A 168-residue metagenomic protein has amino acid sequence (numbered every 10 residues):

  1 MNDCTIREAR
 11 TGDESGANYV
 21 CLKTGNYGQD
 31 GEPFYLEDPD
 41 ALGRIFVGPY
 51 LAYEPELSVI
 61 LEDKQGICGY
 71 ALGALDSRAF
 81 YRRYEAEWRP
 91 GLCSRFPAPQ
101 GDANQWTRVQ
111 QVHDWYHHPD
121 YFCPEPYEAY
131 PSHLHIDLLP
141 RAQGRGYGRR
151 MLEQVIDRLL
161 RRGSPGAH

Functional and structural regions predicted by a protein language model:
T5-Y19: A short beta-loop-alpha structural element at the N-terminal edge of CoA-dependent acyl/N-acetyltransferase catalytic
A9, I136-R141: Hydrophobic adenine-recognition pocket in adenosine-nucleotide-binding enzymes
N26-F46, E85-C93: Conserved GNAT-fold acetyl-CoA-binding loop/helix
Y35-S58, K64: Active-site rim helix/loop that mediates acceptor-substrate recognition in acyltransferases
I60, G66-L75: Conserved beta-strand in the GNAT
S77-H135: Conserved acyl-donor/pantetheine-binding loop and adjacent beta-alpha core of acyl/acetyltransferases and related
Y130-S132, L159-H168: Conserved GNAT acetyl-CoA-binding A-motif
H135, G144-D157: Conserved acetyl-CoA-binding loop-helix of GNAT-fold acetyltransferases
